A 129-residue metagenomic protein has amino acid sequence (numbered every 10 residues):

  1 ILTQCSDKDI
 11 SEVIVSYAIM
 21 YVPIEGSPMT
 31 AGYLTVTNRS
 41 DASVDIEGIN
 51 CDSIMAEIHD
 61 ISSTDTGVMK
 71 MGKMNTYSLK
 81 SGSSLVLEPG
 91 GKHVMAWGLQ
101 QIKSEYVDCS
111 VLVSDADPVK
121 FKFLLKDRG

Functional and structural regions predicted by a protein language model:
L2-Q4: C-terminal motif of bacterial Sec signal peptides marking the signal peptidase cleavage site
S6-K8: Bacterial signal peptide processing site
I10-G129: Compact, glycine-rich, soluble single-domain proteins
